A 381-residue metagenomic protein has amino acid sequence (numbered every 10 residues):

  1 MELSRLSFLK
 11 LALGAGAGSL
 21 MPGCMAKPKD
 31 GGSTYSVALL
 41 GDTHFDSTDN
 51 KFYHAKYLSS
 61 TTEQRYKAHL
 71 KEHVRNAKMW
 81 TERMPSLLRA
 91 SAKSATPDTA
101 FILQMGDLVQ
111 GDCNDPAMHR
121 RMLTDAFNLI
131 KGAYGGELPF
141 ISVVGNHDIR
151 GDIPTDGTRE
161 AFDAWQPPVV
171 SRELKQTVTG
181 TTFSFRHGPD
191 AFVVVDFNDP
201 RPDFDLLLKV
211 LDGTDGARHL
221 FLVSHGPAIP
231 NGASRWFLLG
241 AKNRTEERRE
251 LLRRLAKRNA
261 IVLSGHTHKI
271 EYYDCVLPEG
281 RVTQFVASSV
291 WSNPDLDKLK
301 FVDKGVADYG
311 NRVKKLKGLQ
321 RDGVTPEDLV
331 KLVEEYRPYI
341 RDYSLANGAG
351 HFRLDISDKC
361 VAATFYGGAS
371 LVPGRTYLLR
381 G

Functional and structural regions predicted by a protein language model:
M1-L3: Secretory targeting signals
S7-A26: N-terminal export signals
C24-A117: N-terminal active-site segment of His-dependent metallophosphoesterases
Y35-V37, F45-K51, R201-F204, N231 (+1 more regions): Short, solvent-exposed loop/turn elements at domain surfaces
D42, G106-D107, G145-N146, H225 (+1 more regions): Active-site glycine-centered loops adjacent to acidic/histidine catalytic or metal-binding residues that shape
S60-E63, C113-L220, L239-R254, R258-I261 (+3 more regions): Extended active-site neighborhood of metal-dependent phosphoesterases/phosphodiesterases
Q104, D112-L123, L277-V282, V361-G381: C-terminal/domain-terminus segments
G216-A233: Short acidic, glycine-rich surface-loop motifs adjacent to enzyme active sites
